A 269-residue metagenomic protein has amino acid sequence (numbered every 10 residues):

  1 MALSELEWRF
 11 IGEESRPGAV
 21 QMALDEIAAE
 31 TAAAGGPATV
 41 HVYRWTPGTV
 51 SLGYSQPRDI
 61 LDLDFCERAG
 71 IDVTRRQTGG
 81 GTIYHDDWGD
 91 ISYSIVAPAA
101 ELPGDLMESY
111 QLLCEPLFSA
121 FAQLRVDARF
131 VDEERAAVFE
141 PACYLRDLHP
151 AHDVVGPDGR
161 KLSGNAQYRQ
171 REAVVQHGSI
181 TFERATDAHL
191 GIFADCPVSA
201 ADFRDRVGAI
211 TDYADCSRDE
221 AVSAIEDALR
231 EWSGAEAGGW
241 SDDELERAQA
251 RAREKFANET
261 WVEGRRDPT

Functional and structural regions predicted by a protein language model:
M1-T269: Acidic, polar-rich N-terminal leader regions of halophilic archaeal proteins
